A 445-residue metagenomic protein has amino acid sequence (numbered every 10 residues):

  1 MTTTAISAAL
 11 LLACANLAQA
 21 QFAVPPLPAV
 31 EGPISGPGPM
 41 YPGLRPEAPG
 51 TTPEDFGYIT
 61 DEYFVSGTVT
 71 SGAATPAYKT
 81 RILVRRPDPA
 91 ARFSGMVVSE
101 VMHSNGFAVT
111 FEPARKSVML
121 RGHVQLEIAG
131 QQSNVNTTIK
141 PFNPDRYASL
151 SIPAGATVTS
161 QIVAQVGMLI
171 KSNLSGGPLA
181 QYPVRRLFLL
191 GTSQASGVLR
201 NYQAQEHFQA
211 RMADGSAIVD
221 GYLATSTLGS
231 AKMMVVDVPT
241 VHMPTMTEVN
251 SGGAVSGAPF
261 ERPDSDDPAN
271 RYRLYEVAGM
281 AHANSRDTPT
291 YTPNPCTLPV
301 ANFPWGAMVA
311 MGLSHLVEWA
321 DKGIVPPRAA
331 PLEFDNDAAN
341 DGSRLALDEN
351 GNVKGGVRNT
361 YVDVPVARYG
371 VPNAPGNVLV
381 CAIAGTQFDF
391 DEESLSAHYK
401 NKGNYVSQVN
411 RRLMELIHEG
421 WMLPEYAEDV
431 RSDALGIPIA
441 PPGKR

Functional and structural regions predicted by a protein language model:
M1-I6: Positively charged n-region of N-terminal signal peptides that target proteins for export
A13-A15: N-terminal signal peptide c-region/cleavage motif recognized by signal peptidases
A20-R445: C-terminal His-loop and adjacent cap/lid subdomain of alpha/beta-hydrolase
